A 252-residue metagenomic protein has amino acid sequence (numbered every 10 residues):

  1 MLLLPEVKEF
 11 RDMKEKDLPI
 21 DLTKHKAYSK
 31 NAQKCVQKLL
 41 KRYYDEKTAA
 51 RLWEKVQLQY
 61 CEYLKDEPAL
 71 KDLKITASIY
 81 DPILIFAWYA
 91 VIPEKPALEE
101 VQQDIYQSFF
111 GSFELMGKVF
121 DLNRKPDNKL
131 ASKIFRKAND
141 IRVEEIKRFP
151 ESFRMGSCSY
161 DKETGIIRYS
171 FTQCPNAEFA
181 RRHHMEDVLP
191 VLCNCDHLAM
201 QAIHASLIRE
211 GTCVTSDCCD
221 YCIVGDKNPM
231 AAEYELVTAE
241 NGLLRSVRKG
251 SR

Functional and structural regions predicted by a protein language model:
L2-I92: N-terminal, charged low-complexity regulatory/assembly segments
Y80-R182: Amphipathic interaction/junction segments at domain boundaries or subunit interfaces
R148-E151, Q201-S206: Short secondary-structure junctions
G156-S157, S206-E210: A short linear hydrophobic-aromatic micro-motif
N176-F179, D226-E233: Short, charged/polar, Gly/Pro-enriched secondary-structure boundary elements
H183-A199, I203: Low-complexity, glycine/alanine/valine/leucine- and proline-rich hydrophobic stretches
E210, S216-D226: C-terminal edge-of-domain segments
L236-R252: Short, cationic low-complexity segments
